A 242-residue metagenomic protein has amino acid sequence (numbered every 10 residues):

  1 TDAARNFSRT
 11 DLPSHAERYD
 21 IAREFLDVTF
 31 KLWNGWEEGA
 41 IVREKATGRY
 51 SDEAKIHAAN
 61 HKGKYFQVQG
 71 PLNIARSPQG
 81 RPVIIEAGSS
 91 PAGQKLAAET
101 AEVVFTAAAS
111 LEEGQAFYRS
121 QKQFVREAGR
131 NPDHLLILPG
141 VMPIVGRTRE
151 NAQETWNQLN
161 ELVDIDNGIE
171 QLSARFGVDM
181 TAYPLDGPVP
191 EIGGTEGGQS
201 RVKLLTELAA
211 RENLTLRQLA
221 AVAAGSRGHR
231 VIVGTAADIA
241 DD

Functional and structural regions predicted by a protein language model:
T1, P82-A87, E102-T106, L135-M142: Hydrophobic faces of well-ordered beta-strands that scaffold small-molecule active sites in alpha/beta enzyme cores
T1-N6, P13, I21-F25: Hydrophobic or amphipathic alpha-helical targeting/insertion segments
R5-S8, L96, F117: Short, solvent-exposed loop/turn and secondary-structure capping segments
F7-S14, S77-P82: Flexible glycine/proline-enriched surface loops and loop-helix/loop-strand junctions
A16-Q79, L111-D242: An alpha-helical appendage that flanks or caps ligand/catalytic pockets
P78-R81, P91, E99-T100, P132: Short, well-ordered loop/turn elements at secondary-structure boundaries
E86-E99, V233-D242: Short, acidic/polar
K95-S110: A conserved active-site cap/scaffold subdomain adjacent to cofactor or substrate pockets
